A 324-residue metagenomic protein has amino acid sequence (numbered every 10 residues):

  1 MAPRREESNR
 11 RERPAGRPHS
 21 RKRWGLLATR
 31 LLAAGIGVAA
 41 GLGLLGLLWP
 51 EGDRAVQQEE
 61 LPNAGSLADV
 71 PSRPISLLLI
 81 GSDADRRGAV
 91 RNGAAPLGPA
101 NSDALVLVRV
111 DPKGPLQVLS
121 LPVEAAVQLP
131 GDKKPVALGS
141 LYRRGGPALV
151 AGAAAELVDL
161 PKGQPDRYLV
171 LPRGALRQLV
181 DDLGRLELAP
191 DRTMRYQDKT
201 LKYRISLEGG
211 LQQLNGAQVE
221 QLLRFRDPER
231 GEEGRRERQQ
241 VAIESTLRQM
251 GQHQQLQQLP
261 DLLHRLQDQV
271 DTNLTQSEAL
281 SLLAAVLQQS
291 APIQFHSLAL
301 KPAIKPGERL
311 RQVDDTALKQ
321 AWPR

Functional and structural regions predicted by a protein language model:
A2-R324: Non-catalytic, solvent-exposed segments at the cell envelope interface
